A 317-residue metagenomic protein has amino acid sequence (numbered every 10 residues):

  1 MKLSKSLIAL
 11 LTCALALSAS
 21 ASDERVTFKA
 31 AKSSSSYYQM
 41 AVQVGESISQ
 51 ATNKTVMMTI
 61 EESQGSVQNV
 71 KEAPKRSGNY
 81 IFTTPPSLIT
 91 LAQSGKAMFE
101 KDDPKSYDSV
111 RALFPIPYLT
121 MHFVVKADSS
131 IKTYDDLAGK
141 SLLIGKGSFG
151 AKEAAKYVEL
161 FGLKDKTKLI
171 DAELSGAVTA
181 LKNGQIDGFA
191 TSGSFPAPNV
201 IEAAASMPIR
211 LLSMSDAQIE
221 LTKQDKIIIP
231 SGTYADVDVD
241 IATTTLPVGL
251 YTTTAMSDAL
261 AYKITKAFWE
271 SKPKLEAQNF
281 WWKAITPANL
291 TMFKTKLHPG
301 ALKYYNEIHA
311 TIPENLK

Functional and structural regions predicted by a protein language model:
M1-I8: Bacterial N-terminal signal peptides that target proteins for export
T12-S20: Hydrophobic h-region of N-terminal signal peptides that target proteins for export in Gram-negative bacteria
D23, S35, N53-T55, G65 (+5 more regions): Extracytoplasmic
R25-A51, V56-I60, P115, L119-N183 (+3 more regions): Bilobed "Venus flytrap"/periplasmic-binding protein-like clamshell domains and structurally analogous long
Y80-P117: Acidic, polar ligand-binding/catalytic clefts
P85-P86, S94-A97, K101-D103, D165-Y251: Pocket-lining segment of extracytoplasmic ligand-binding domains
I116-I131, D225-K226, A235, A242 (+1 more regions): A bilobed periplasmic-binding-protein/Venus flytrap-type ligand-binding module shared by bacterial periplasmic
A172, G176, K182-N183, G193-E202 (+4 more regions): An extracytoplasmic/periplasmic, membrane-proximal ligand-sensing/linker region
